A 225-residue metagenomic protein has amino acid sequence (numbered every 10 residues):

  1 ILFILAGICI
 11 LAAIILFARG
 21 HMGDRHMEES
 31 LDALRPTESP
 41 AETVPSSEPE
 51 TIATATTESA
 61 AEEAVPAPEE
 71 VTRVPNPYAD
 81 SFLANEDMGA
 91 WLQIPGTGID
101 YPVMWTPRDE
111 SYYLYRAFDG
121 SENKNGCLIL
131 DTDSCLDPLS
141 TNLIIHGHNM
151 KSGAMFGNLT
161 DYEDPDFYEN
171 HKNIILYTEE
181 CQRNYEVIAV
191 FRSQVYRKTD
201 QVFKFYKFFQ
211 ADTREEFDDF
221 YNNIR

Functional and structural regions predicted by a protein language model:
I1-I8: N-terminal Sec-pathway targeting helices
I10-R225: Solvent-exposed, non-transmembrane regions of membrane-associated and secreted proteins
